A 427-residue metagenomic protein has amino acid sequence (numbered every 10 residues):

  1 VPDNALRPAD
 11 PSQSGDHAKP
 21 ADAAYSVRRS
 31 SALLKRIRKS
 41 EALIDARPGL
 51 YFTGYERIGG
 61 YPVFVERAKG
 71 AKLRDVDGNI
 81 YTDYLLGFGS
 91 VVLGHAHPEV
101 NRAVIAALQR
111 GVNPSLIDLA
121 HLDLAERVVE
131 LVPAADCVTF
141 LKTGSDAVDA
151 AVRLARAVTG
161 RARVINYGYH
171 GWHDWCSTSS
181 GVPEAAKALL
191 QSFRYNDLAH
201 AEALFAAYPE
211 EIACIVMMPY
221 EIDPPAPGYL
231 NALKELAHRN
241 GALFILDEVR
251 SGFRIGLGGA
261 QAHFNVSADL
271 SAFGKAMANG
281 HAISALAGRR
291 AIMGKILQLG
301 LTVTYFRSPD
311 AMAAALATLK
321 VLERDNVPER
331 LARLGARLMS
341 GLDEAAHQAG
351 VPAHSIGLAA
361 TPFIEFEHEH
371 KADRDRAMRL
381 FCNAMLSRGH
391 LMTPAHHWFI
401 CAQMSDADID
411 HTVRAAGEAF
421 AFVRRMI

Functional and structural regions predicted by a protein language model:
N4-Q13, E323-D325, A384-I427: PLP-dependent enzyme catalytic core of the Aspartate aminotransferase-like
G15-A68: Active-site-adjacent loop/helix segments that line or gate small-molecule/cofactor pockets in enzymes
D16-D22, I80-V158: Glycine-rich loop-to-alpha-helix module at the N-terminal edge of alpha/beta enzyme cores
D22, T318-S340, K371-D375: Structural signature of PLP-dependent enzymes
V63-V65, G335-S340, Q348-C382, M404: Conserved PLP-binding catalytic core of the aspartate aminotransferase-like
D123-A213, K234, A336-M339: PLP-dependent aspartate aminotransferase-fold enzymes
P219-L243: Active-site core of PLP-dependent enzymes with the aminotransferase class I/II
F264-I296, R307-A314: Active-site PLP attachment segment
